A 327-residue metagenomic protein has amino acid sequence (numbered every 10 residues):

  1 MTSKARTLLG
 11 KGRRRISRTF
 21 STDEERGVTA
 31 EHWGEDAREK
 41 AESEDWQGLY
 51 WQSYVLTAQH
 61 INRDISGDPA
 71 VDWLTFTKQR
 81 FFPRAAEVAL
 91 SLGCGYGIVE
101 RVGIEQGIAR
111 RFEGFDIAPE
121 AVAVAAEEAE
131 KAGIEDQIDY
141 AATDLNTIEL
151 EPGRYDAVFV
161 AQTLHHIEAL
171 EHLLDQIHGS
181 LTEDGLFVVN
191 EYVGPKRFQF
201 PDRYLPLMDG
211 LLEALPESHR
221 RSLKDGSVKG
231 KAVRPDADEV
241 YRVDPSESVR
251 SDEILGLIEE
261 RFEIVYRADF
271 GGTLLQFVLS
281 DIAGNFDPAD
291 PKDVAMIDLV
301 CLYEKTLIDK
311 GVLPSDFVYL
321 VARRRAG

Functional and structural regions predicted by a protein language model:
T2-Q59: N-terminal, positively charged/glycine-rich alpha-helical extensions of SAM-dependent methyltransferases
L56-H60, D64-E87: Conserved alpha-helix/loop element of class I SAM-dependent methyltransferases that forms part of the SAM/SAH-binding
S91, G95-I98, V102-T147: Class I SAM-dependent methyltransferase SAM/SAH-binding core
E149-V158: A short acidic, Gly/Pro-enriched loop at the edge of an enzyme's catalytic core that lines a small-molecule cofactor
E171-L186: A short glycine-rich, Lys/Arg-flanked "PGG" loop and its adjoining helix->strand segment in the class I
L186-S222: Conserved class I S-adenosyl-L-methionine
E217-N285: Substrate-binding/catalytic lobe of Class I Rossmann-like enzymes that use SAM or dcSAM, i.e., the mid-to-C-terminal
R261-G327: C-terminal lobe and adjacent flexible extensions of AdoMet/dcAdoMet transferase-like proteins
